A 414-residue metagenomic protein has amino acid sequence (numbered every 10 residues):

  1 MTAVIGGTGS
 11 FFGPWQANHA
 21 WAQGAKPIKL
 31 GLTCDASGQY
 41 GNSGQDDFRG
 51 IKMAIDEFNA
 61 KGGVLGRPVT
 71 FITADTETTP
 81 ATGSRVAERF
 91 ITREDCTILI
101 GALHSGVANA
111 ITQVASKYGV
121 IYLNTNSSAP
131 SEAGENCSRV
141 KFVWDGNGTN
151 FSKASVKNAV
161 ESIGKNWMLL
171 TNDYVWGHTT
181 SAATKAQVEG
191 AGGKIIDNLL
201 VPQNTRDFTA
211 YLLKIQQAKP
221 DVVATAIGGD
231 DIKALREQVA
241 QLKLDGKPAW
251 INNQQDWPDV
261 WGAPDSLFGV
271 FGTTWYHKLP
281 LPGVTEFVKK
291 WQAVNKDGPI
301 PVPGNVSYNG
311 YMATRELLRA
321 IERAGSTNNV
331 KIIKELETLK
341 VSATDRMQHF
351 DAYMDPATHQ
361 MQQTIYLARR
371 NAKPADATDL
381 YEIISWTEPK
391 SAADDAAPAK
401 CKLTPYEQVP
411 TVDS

Functional and structural regions predicted by a protein language model:
M1-A17: N-terminal export signals
W15-L32, K61-P68, V160-K165: Immediate post-signal peptide segment of exported/extracytoplasmic ligand-binding proteins
A25, R49-F71, E189-K194: Signal peptide-proximal N-terminal region of secreted/periplasmic/extracellular or secretory-lumen proteins
P27-K52, A74-A81, L103-H104, L170-H178 (+1 more regions): Extracytoplasmic "Venus flytrap"
P80-T97, K157-A159, R206-K219: Short, well-structured alpha-helical segments in soluble
A81, D95-L199, K247-G272: Extracytoplasmic ligand/sensor domains, especially the bilobed periplasmic-binding protein
V239-M312, E322-T327, E382, W386-D413: Extracellular/periplasmic periplasmic-binding protein-like sensory domains
V294-S307, L318-P389, A396, Y406: Segments of small-molecule ligand-sensing domains
